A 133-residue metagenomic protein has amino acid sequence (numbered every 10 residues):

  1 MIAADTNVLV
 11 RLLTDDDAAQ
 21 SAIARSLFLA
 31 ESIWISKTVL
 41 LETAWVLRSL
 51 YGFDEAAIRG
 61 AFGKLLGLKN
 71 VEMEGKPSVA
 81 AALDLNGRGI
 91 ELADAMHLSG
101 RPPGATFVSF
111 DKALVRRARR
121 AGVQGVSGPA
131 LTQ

Functional and structural regions predicted by a protein language model:
M1-I35, L50-G60, A121-Q133: Short, well-structured N-terminal submotif of metal-dependent ribonuclease cores
N7-V8, T38, K112-A113: Alpha-helix/helix-capping structural signal
A24-E31, A82-N86, H97-G104: Alpha-helix C-terminal capping segments
K37-L40, R59-R88, R116: Acidic catalytic patch
L68, L85, L98-S99, P103-Q133: Acidic, PIN/NYN-like endoribonuclease modules and their adjacent C-terminal/linker elements
